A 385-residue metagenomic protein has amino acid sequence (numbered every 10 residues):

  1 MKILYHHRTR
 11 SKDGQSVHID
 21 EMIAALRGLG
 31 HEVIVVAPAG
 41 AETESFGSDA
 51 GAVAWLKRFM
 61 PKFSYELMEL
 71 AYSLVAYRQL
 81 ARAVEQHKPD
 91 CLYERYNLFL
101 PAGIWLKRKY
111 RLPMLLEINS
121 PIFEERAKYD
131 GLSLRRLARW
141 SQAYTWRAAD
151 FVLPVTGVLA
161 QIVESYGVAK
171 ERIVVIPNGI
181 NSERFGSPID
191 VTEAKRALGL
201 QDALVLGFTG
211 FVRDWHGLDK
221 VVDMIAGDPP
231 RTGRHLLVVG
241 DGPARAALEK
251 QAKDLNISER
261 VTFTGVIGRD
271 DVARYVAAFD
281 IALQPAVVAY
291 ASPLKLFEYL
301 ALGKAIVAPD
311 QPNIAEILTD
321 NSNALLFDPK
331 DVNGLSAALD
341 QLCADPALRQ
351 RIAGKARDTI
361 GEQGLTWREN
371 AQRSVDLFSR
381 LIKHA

Functional and structural regions predicted by a protein language model:
M1-T43: N-terminal subdomain of nucleotide-sugar transferases
L4, L200-I225, L237: Conserved donor-binding/catalytic core segment of Leloir-type glycosyltransferases
L74, R78-R82, P101, W105-R108 (+1 more regions): Membrane-proximal helix-turn-helix segments that form the acceptor-binding/catalytic region of lipid-linked
V158, G179: Carbohydrate-associated surface elements
A246-D270: Nucleotide-activated donor-binding/catalytic signature segment of Leloir-type glycosyltransferases, i.e., the conserved
I281, E298, A305-A308: Short hydrophobic beta-strand element within catalytic cores of glycosyltransferases and related nucleotide-activated
D320-N321, L325-V332, Q341-A347: Conserved acidic donor-binding segment of nucleotide-sugar-dependent glycosyltransferases
A347-S379: A charged, aromatic-enriched C-terminal amphipathic alpha-helix characteristic of glycosyltransferases across folds
